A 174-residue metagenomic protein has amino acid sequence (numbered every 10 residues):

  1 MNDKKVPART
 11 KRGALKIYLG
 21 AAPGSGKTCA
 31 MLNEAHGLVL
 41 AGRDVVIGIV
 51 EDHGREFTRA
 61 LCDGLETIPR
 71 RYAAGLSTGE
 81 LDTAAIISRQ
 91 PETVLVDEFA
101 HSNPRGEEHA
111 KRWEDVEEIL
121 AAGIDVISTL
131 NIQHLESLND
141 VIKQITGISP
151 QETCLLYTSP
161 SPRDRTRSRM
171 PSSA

Functional and structural regions predicted by a protein language model:
N2-T10: Pre-Walker A adenine-sensing motif
A14-L81: Conserved P-loop
E80-S88: Conserved alpha-helical scaffold flanking the Walker A/P-loop in AAA+ ATPase domains
P91-T93, A122-I127: Loop/turn-to-beta-strand initiation segments
E98: Walker B catalytic acidic pair
S102-R112, L138-D140: Conserved ATPase-coupling elements of RecA-like P-loop NTPase cores
N139-Q151: Conserved phosphate-handling catalytic cores of large alpha/beta enzymes
Y157-T166: Conserved small/polar residues in nucleotide/adenosyl-binding loops
